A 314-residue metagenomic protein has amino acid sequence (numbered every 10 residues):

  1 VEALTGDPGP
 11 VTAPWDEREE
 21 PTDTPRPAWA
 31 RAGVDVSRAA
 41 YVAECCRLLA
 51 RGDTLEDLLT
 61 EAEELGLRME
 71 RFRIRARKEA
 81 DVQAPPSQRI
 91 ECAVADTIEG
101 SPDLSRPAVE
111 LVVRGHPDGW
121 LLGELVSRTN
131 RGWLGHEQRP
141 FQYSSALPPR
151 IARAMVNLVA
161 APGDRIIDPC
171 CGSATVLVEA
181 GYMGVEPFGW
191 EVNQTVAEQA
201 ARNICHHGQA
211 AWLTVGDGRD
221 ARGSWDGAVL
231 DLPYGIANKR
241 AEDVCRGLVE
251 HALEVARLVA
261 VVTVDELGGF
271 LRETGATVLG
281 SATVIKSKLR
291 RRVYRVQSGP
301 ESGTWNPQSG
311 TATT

Functional and structural regions predicted by a protein language model:
V1-R38, C45, E79-C92, L104-T314: Class I S-adenosyl-L-methionine-dependent methyltransferase catalytic core
A40-T54: Conserved short beta-strand edge segments in small beta-sheet-based binding/regulatory domains
A50-R68: An N-terminal amphipathic alpha-helical segment
E63-L67, P102-L104, R114: Short, charge-rich binding segments
L67-Q83: Short glycine-rich, basic-tinged beta-strand/loop micro-motifs
R71-R73, E99-P107: Short secondary-structure capping/junction motifs at helix and strand boundaries
